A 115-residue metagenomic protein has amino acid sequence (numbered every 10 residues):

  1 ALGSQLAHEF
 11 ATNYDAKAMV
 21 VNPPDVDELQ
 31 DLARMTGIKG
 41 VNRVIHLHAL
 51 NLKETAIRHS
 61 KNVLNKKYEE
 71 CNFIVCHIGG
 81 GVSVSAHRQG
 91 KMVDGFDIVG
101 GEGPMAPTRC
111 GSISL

Functional and structural regions predicted by a protein language model:
A1-A7, D25-A33: Short beta-strand-loop/turn "lid" adjacent to the catalytic site in phosphate-handling enzymes
S4-E9, V20, M35-N72, G80-G81 (+1 more regions): Glycine-rich phosphate-binding loop plus the immediately following alpha-helix
P24-D27, G79-V82: Acidic, glycine-rich active-site loops and adjacent beta-strand->loop/helix elements that engage anionic groups
A86: Short aromatic-centered micro-motifs
